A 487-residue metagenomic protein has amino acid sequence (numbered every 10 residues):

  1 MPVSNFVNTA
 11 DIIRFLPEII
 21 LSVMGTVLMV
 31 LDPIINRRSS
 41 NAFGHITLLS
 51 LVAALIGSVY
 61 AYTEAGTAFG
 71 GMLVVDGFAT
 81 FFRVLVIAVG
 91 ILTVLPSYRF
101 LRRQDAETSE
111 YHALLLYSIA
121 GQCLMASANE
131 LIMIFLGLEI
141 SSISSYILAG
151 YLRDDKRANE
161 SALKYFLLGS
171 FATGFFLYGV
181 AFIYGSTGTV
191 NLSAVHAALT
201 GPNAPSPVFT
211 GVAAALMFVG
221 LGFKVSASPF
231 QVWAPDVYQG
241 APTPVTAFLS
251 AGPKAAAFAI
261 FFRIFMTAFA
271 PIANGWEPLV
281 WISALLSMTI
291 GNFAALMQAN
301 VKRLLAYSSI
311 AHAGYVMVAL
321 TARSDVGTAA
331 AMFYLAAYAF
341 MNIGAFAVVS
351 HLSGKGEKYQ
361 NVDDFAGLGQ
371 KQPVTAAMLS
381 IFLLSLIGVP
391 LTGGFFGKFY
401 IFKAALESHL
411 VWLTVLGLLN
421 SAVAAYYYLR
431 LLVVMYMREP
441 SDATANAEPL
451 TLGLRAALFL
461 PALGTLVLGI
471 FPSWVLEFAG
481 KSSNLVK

Functional and structural regions predicted by a protein language model:
M1-K487: Alpha-helical transmembrane segments of multi-pass membrane proteins predominantly involved in bioenergetics
